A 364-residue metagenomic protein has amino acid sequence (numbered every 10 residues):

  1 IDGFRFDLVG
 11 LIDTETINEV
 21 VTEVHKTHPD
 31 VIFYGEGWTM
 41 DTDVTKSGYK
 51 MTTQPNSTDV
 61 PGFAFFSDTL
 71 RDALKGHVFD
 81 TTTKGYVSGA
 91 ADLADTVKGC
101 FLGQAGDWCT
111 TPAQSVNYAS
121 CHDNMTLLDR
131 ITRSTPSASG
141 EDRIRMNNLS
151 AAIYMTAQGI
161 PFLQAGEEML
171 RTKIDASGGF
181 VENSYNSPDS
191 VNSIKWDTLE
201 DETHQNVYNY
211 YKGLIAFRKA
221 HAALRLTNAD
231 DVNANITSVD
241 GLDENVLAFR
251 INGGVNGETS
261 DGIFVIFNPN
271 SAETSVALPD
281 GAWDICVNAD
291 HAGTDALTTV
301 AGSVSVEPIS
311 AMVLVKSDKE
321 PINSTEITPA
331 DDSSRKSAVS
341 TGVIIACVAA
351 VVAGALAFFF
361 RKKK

Functional and structural regions predicted by a protein language model:
I1-I12: Active-site groove signature of glycoside hydrolases
I12-T16, R143-M146: Short, glycine/acidic-rich beta->alpha junctions
D13-I17, D41, E273-T274: Short, well-ordered alpha-helical microsegments
E15-T27: Alpha-helical structural signal in soluble globular domains
V21, D30-L170, I174-A176, S187 (+3 more regions): Conserved alpha/beta catalytic core and glycan-binding cleft of carbohydrate-active enzymes
E141-I144, M155, I160-L163, E167-M169 (+2 more regions): Carbohydrate-interacting/catalytic domains
S337-V348: Short, hydrophobic alpha-helical membrane anchors of single-pass surface/secreted proteins
V352-K364: C-terminal membrane-anchoring or membrane-association module
